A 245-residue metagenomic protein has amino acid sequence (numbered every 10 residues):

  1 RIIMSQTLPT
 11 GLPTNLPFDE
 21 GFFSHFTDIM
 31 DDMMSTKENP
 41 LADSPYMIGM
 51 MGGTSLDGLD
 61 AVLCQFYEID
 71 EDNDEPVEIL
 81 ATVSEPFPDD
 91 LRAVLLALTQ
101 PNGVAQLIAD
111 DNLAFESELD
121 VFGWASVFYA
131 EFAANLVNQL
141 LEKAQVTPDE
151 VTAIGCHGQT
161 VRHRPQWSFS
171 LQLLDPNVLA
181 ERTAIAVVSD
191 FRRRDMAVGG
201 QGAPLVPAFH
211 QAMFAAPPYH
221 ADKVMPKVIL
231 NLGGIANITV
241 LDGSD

Functional and structural regions predicted by a protein language model:
S5-D245: Short acidic/glycine-rich loops and adjacent helix/strand connectors that line catalytic pockets where negatively
